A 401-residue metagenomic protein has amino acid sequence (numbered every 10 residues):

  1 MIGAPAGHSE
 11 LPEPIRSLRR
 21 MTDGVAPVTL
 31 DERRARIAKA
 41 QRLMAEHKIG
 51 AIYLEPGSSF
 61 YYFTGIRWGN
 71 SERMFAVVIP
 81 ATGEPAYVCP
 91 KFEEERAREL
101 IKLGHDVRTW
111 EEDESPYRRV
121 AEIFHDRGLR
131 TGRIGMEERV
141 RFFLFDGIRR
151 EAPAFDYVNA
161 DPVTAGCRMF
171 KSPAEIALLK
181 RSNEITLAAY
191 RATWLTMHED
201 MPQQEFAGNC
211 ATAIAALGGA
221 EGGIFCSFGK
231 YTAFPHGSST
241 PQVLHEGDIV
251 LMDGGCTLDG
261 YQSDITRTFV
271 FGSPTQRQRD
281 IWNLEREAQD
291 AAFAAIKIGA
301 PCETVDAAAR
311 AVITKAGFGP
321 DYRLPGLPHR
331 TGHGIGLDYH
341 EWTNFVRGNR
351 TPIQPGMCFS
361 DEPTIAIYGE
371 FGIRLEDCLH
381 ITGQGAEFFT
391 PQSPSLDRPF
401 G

Functional and structural regions predicted by a protein language model:
M1-G401: Active-site neighborhoods and metal-handling regions in enzymes and metal-associated proteins
